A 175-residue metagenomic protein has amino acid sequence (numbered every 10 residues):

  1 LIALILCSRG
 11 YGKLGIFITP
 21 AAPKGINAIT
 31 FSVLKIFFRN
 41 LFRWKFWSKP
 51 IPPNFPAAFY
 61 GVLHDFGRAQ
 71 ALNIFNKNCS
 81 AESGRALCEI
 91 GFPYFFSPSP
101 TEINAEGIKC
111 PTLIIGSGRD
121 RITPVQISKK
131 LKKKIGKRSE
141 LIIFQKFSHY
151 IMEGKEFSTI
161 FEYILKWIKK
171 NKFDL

Functional and structural regions predicted by a protein language model:
I2-T19: Short glycine-enriched nucleophile-adjacent loop and the immediately C-terminal alpha-helix near the catalytic center
L14-F46, A86-F95: Flexible "cap/lid" loop of the alpha/beta hydrolase fold
I16-T19, K77, Q145: Alpha/beta-hydrolase-fold catalytic nucleophile elbow
P52-C88: Conserved alpha/beta-hydrolase catalytic His-Asp/Glu region
S99-I108: The feature captures the conserved acid-bearing segment of alpha/beta-hydrolase catalytic domains
G107-I108, I114-G116, D120: Short beta-strand/loop motif that positions the catalytic acidic residue of the alpha/beta-hydrolase fold
R121-I127: Conserved alpha/beta-hydrolase "acid-adjacent" motif
R138-L175: Catalytic active-site module of serine/aspartate enzymes centered on a nucleophile-bearing elbow/loop
